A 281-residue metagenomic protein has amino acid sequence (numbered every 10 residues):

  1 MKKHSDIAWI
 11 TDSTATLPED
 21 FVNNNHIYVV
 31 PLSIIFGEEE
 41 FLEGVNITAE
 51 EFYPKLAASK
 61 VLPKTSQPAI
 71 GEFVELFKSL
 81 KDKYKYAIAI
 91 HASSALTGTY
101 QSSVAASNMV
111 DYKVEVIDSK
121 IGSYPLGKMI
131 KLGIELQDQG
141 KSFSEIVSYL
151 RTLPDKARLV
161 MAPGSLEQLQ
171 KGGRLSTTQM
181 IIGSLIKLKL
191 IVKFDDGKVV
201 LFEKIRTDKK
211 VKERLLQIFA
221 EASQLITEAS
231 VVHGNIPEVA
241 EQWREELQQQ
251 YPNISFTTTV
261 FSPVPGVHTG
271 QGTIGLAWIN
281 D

Functional and structural regions predicted by a protein language model:
K2-H4, T14-V22, Y28, S33 (+3 more regions): Mixed-charge interfacial surface used for oligomerization/domain docking and macromolecular partner engagement
I7-Q67: N-terminal glycine-rich anion-binding loop in soluble enzyme alpha/beta folds
E40-A89, S93-S102, A106-M109: Class I S-adenosyl-L-methionine
